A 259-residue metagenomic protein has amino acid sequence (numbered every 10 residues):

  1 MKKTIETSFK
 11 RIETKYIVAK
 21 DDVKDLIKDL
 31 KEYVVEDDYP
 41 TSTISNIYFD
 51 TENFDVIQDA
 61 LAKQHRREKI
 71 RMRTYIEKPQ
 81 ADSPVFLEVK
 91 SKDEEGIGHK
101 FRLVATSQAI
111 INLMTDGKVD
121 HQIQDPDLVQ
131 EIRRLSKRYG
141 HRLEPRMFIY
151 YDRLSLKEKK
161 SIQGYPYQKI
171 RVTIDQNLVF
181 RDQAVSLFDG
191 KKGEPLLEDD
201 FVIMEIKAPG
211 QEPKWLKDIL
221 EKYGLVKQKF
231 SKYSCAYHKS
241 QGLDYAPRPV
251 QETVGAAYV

Functional and structural regions predicted by a protein language model:
M1-V259: Phosphate-end processing signature that detects enzymes handling 5′-triphosphorylated RNA and polyphosphate
